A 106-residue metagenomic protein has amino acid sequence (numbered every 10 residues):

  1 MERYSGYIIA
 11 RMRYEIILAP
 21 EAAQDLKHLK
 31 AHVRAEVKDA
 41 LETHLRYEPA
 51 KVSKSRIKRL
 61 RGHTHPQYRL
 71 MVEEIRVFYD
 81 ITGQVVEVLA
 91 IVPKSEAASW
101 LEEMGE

Functional and structural regions predicted by a protein language model:
M1-G6, V37-E42, R61-H65: Phosphate-binding glycine-rich loops and adjacent basic patches that engage nucleotide phosphates, nucleic-acid
M1-R13, P20, Q24-K27, A35 (+2 more regions): Enriched for short, Lys/Arg-rich terminal
E15, K38, R46, K58-R59 (+1 more regions): Hydrophobic alpha-helical segments, principally membrane-spanning helices and signal/leader peptides
I17-V52: N-terminal first-folded block
T43-R69, S99: A short, surface-exposed loop/turn module that caps and links secondary-structure elements
